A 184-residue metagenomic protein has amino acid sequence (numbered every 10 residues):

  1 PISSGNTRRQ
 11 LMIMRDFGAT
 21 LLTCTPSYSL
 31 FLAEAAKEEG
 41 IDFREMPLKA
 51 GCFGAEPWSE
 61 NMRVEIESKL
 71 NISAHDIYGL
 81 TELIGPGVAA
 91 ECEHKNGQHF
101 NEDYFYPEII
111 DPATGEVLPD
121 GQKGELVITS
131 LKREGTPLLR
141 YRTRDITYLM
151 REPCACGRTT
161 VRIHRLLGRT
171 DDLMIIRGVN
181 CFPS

Functional and structural regions predicted by a protein language model:
S3-S184: Active-site glycine/GP-rich loop and adjacent strand/helix microenvironment that borders small-molecule binding pockets
